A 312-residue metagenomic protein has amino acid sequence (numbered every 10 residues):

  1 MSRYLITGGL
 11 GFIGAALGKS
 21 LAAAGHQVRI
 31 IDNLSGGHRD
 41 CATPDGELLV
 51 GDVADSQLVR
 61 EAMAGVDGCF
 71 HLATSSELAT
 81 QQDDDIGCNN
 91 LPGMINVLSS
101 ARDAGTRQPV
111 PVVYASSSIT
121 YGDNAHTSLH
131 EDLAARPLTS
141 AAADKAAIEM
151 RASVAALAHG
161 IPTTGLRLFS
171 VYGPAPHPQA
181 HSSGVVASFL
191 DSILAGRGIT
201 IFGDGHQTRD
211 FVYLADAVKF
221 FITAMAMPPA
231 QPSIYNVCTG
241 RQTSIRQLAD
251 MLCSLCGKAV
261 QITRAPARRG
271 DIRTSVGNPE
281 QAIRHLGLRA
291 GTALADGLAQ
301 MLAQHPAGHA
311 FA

Functional and structural regions predicted by a protein language model:
M1-L168: N-terminal Rossmann-like NAD(P)+-binding domain of SDR-like oxidoreductases, especially those catalyzing
S2, L294-A312: Amphipathic terminal alpha-helices
G36-H38, I245, P266-Q281: Active-site loop of classical SDR/Rossmann-like NAD(P)-dependent oxidoreductases, centered on the catalytic Tyr-X3-Lys
A54, N89-P92, T139, A143 (+6 more regions): Residue-level signal for the nucleotide or nucleotide-sugar donor/cofactor binding architecture
C69, A217, F221, V237 (+3 more regions): Non-catalytic, hydrophobic alpha-helical segments
A146, V171-A187, R197, F202 (+5 more regions): Glycine/proline-rich active-site loop of Rossmann-fold NAD(P)-dependent oxidoreductases
A147, R151, A155, V185 (+3 more regions): Hydrophobic alpha-helix immediately C-terminal to the catalytic Tyr-X-X-X-Lys motif of short-chain
S244-C256, G297-M301: PAPS/PAP-binding and catalytic site of the sulfotransferase fold
